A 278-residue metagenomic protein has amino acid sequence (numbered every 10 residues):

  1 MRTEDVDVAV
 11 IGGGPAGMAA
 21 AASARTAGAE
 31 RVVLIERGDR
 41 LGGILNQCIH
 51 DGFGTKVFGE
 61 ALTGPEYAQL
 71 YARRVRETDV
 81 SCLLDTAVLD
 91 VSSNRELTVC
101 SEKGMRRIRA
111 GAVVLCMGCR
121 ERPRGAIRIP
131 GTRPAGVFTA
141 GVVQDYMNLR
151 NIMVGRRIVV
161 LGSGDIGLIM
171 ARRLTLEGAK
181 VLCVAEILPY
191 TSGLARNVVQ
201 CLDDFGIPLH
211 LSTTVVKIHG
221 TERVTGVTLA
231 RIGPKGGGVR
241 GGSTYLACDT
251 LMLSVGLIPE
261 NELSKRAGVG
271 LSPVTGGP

Functional and structural regions predicted by a protein language model:
M1-P278: Residues forming the flavin
